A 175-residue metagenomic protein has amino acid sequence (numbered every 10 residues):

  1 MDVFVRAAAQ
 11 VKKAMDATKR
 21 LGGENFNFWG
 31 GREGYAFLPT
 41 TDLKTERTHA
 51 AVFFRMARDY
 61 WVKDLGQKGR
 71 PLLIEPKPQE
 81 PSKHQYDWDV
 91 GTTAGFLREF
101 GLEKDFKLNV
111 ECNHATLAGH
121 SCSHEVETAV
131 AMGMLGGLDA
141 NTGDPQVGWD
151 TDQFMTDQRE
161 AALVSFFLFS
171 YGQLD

Functional and structural regions predicted by a protein language model:
M1-L108: Active-site acidic/histidine proton-transfer and metal-coordination neighborhood in alpha/beta enzyme cores
V52, D64, P71-D175: Active-site capping/gating regions of soluble enzymes
